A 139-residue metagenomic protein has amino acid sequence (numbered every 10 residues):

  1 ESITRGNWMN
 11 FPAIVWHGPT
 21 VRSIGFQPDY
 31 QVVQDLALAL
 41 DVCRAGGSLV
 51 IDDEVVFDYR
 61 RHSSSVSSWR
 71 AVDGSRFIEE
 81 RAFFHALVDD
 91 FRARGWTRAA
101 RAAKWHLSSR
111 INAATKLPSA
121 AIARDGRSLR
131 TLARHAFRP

Functional and structural regions predicted by a protein language model:
E1-D73, E80: Conserved nucleotide-sugar donor-binding catalytic segment
I24, S65-S67, R92, K104 (+1 more regions): Amphipathic alpha-helical interaction segments
G46-S48, S68-W69, H85, H106 (+2 more regions): Alpha-helix boundary/capping detector
V55-S63, S68-W96, R127-H135: Catalytic core of nucleotide-sugar-dependent glycosyltransferases
R76-I78, A102-K104, R124: A general structural signal for short secondary-structure boundary/capping elements
D89, L107-P139: Membrane-interface aromatic/basic loop that binds lipid-linked glycans or pyrophosphate carriers, typified by
D89-S109: Soluble, non-transmembrane catalytic domains of enzymes that act on hydrophobic metabolites at membranes
